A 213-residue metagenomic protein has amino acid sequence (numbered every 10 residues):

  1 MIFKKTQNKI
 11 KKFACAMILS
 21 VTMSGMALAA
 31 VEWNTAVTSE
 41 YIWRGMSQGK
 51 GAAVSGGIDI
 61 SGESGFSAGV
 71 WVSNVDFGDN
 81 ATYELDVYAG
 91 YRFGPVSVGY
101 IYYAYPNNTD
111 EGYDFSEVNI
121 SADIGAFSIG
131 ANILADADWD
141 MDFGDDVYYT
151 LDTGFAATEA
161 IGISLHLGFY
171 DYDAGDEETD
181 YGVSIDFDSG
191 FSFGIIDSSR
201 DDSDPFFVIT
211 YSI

Functional and structural regions predicted by a protein language model:
I2-L19, G25-I213: Outer-membrane beta-barrel proteins
